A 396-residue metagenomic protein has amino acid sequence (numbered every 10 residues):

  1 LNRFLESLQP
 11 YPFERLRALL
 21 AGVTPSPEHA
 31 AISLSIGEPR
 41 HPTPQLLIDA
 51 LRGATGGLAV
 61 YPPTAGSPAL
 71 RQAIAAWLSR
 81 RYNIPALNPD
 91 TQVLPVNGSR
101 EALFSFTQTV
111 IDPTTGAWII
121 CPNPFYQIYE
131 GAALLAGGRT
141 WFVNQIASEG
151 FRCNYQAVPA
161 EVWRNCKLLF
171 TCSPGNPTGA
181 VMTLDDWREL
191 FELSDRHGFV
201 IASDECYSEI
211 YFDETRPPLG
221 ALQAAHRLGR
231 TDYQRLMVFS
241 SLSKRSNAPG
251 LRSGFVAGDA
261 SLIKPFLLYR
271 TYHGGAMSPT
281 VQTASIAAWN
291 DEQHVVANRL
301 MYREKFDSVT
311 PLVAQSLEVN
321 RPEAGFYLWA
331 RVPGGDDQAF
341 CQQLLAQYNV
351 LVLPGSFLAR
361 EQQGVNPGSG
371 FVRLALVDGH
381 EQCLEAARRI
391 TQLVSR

Functional and structural regions predicted by a protein language model:
N2-G98, S105, A288-W289, V394-R396: N-terminal small-domain helix-loop-helix segment of the aminotransferase-like
P27, A136, R196-H197, Y348: Helix C-cap/helix->beta junction micro-motif
A31-S33, F239, E318-E323: Short beta-strand
L58-E192, E209-I210, E214-R230, M237: Conserved core of the PLP fold type I
S79, I84-L87, T231-D232, Q343-V352 (+1 more regions): PLP-dependent enzyme catalytic core of the Aspartate aminotransferase-like
Q223-R303, T310-L312, V394: Conserved core segment of the aminotransferase class I/II
Q282, I286, M301-T310, V319-R331 (+1 more regions): Conserved glycine-rich beta-strand-loop-beta hairpin in the small C-terminal domain of fold type I
